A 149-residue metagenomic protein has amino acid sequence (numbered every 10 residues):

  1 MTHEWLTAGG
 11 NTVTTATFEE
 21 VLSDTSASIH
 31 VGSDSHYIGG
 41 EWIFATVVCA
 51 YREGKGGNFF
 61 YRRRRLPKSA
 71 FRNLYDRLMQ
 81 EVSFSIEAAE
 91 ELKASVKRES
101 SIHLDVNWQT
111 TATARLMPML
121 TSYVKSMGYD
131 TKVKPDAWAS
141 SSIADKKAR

Functional and structural regions predicted by a protein language model:
M1-H30: Basic, amphipathic N-terminal segments that precede the first structured/catalytic domain
H30-S33, S101-N107: Short glycine-rich or small-residue beta-strand-to-loop segments that form or flank ligand, phosphate, metal/Fe-S
V31-G32, H36-F60: Acidic, metal-ligating active-site segments
I43-A45, D136-R149: C-terminal edge-of-domain segments
E53-N73: Electropositive, glycine- and tryptophan-enriched low-complexity nucleic-acid-binding patches
L66-A94: Acidic helix/loop or adjacent segment enriched in Glu/Asp that either coordinates divalent metal
S69-R72, Y123-S126, A148-R149: Catalytic phosphate/metal-binding cores of nucleic-acid and nucleotide-processing enzymes, i.e., regions that mediate
N107-A137, S141: Short, low-complexity, polybasic intrinsically disordered segments
